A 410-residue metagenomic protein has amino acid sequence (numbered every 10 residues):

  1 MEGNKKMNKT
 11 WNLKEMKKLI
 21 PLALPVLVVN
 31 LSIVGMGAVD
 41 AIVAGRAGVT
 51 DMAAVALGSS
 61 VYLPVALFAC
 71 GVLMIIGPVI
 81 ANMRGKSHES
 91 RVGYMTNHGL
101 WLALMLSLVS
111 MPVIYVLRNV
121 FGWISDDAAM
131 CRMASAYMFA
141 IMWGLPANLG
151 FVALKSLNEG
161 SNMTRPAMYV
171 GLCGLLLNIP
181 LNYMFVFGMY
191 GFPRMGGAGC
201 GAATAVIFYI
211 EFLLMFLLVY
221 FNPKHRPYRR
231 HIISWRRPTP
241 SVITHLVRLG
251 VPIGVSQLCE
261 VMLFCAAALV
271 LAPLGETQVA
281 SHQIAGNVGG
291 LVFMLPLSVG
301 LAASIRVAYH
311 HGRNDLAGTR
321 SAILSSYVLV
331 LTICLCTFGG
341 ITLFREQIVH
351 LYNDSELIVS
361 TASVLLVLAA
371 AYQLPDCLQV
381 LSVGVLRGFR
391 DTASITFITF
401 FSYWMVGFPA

Functional and structural regions predicted by a protein language model:
M1-A23, I80-P146, F192-V251, V307-Y372: Short alpha-helical transmembrane segments in multi-pass integral membrane proteins
T10-I42, R46-A47, S60-G71, I75-V79 (+5 more regions): N-terminal transmembrane alpha-helices
P21-D40, A140, G144, G174 (+5 more regions): Transmembrane helical elements of multi-pass membrane transporters/channels
L31, G35-A53, F121-A128, M184-M195 (+3 more regions): Helix-terminus/linker motif at the lipid-water interface of multi-pass membrane proteins
V49-S60, A134, M138, G201 (+2 more regions): Small-residue hotspots at the loop-to-helix junctions and early N-terminal turns of transmembrane alpha-helices
M52-M111, Y115, N148-A167, A268 (+3 more regions): Small-residue-rich hydrophobic transmembrane alpha-helices
S59-Y62, L106, C173-N178, A203-E211 (+3 more regions): Transmembrane alpha-helical core residues of multi-pass small-molecule transporters, especially secondary transporters
R165, L175-L213, S360, A393 (+1 more regions): Membrane-interface helix-loop junctions in multi-pass transport and translocation proteins
